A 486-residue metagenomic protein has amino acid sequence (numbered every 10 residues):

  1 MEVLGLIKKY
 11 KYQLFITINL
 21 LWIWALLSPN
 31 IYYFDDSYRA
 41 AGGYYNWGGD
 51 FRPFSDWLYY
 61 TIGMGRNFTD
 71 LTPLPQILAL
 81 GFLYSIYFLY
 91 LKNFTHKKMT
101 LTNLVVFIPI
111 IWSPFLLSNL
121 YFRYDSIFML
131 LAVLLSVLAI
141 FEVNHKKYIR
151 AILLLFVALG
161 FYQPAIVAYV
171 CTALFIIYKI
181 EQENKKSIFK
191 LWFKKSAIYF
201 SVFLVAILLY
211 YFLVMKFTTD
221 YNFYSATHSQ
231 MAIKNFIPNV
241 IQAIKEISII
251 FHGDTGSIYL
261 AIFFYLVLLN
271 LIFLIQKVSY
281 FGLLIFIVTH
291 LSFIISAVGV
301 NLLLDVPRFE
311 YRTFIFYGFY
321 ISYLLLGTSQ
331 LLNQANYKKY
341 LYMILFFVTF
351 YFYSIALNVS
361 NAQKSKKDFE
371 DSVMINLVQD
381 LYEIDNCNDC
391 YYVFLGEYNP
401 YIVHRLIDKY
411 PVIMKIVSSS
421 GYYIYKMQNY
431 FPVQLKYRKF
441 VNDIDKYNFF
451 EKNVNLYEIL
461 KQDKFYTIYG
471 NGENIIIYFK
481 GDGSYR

Functional and structural regions predicted by a protein language model:
E2-Y59, G63-L83, K92-F107, G253 (+1 more regions): Intrinsically disordered, polar/acidic, low-complexity terminal segments
W22-S85, V105, R123, F156 (+2 more regions): Transmembrane catalytic cores of multi-pass membrane glycosyltransferases and polysaccharide-assembly enzymes
F68-P73, K97-N103, H145-R150, I188 (+1 more regions): Membrane-helix interface segments
P75-F88, I110-I111, V133-S136, S322: Transmembrane alpha-helical segments of multi-pass membrane glycosylation machinery that act on lipid-linked glycans
L101-L135, G160: Aromatic- and kink-enriched transmembrane "portal" helix at the membrane-lumen/periplasm boundary that abuts
L116-S126, L304-F309, V359-A362: Membrane-interface helix caps and helix-loop-helix hairpins in membrane proteins
S136-R150, E183: Membrane-interface transmembrane helices that cradle and orient dolichyl/undecaprenyl
L331-I355: Signature aromatic-anchored transmembrane alpha helix within multi-pass, membrane-resident enzymes that catalyze glycan
